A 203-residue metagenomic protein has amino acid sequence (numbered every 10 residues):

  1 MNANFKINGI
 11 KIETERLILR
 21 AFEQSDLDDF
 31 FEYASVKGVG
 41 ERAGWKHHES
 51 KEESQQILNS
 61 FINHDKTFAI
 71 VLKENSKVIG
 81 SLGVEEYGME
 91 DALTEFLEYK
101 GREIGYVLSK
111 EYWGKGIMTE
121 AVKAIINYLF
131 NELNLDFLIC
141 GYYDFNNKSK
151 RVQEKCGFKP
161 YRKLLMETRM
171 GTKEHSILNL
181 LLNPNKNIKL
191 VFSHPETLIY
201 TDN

Functional and structural regions predicted by a protein language model:
M1-G40, T67, V71-N203: Acyl-donor (CoA/ACP) binding surface of acyl/acetyltransferases
G38-N59: Conserved GNAT-fold acetyl-CoA-binding loop/helix
L58-A69: A short helix-loop-beta-strand connector motif used in the catalytic cores of GNAT acetyltransferases and, in some
